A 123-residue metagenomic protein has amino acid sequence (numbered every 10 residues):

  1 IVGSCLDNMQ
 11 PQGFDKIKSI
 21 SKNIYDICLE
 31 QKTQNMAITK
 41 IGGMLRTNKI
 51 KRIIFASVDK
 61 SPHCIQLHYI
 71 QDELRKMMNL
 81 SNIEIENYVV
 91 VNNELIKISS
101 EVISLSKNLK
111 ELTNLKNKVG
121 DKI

Functional and structural regions predicted by a protein language model:
I1-I123: Iron-sulfur-associated redox domains of electron-transfer enzymes in respiratory and anaerobic energy metabolism
